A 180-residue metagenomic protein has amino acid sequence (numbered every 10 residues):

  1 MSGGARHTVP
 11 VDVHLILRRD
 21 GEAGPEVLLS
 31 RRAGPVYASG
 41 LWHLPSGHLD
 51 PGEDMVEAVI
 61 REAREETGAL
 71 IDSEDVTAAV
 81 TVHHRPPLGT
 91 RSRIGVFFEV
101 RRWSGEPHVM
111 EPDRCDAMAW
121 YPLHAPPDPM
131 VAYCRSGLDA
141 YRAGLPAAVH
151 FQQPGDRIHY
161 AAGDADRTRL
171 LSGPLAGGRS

Functional and structural regions predicted by a protein language model:
M1-L28, A79-T81: Conserved N-terminal beta-strand and adjoining loop/helix that marks the start of the Nudix/MutT-like hydrolase domain
A5-V9, L41, L88-I94, P112-C115: A generic structural micro-feature
V11-V13, P25, S92-V96, D116 (+1 more regions): Change "...and in nucleic-acid phosphodiester-cleaving endonucleases..." to "...and in nucleic-acid processing enzymes
L17-R19, E99-R101, A119-P122: Short, well-ordered beta-strand micro-motif
G24-E65: Conserved Nudix-box catalytic region and its N-terminal flanking loop in Nudix hydrolases and closely related
L70-V80: A short coil-to-beta-strand element that immediately follows conserved catalytic motifs
V82-P107, C134-L145: Active-site-adjacent beta-strand/loop module that shapes the phosphate/pyrophosphate-binding cleft
D113-S180: Nudix hydrolase/Nudix homology domain
